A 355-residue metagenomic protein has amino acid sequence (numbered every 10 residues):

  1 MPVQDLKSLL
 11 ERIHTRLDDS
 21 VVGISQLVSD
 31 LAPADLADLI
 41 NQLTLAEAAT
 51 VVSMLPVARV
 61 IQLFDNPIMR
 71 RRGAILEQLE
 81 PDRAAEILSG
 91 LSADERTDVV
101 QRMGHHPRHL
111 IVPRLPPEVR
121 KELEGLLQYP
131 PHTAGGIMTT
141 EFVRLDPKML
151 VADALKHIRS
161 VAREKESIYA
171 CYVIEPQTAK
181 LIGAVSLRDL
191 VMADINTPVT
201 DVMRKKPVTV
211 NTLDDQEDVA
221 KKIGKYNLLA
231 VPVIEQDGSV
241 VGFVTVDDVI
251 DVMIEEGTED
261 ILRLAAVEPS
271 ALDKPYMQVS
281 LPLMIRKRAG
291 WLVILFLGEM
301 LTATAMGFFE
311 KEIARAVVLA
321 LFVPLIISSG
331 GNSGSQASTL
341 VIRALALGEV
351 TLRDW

Functional and structural regions predicted by a protein language model:
M1-A271: Hydrophobic packing positions in regular secondary-structure scaffolds
G257-W355: Alpha-helical transmembrane segments and their membrane-interface boundaries that form or gate the permeation pathway
